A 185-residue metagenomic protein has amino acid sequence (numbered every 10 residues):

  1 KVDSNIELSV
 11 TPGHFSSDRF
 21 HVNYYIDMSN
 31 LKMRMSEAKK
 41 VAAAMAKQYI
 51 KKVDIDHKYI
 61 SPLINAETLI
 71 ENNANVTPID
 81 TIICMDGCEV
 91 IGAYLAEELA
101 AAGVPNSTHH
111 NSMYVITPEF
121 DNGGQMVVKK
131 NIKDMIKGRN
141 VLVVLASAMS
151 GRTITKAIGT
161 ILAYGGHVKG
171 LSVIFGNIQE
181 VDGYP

Functional and structural regions predicted by a protein language model:
K1-V76: Active-site-facing substrate-recognition patch
R19, T77-D80, G138-N140: Nucleotide donor/acceptor-binding cores
L31, C88, A146-S147: Short beta->alpha junction loops/turns
M35, E89, A93, G151-R152: Loop/helix-junction capping segments adjacent to catalytic residues or to phosphate/diphosphate-binding pockets
A44, V90-Y94, K156: Short amphipathic alpha-helical face segments that pack within enzyme cores and frequently flank/anchor catalytic
K47, E97, A101, G159 (+1 more regions): Short, well-ordered alpha-helices that flank and scaffold nucleotide-derived cofactor binding pockets
P78-Q125: Glycine-rich, small/polar surface segments that engage phosphate groups of diverse ligands
P105-P185: PRPP/pyrophosphate-binding module of the type I phosphoribosyltransferase fold
